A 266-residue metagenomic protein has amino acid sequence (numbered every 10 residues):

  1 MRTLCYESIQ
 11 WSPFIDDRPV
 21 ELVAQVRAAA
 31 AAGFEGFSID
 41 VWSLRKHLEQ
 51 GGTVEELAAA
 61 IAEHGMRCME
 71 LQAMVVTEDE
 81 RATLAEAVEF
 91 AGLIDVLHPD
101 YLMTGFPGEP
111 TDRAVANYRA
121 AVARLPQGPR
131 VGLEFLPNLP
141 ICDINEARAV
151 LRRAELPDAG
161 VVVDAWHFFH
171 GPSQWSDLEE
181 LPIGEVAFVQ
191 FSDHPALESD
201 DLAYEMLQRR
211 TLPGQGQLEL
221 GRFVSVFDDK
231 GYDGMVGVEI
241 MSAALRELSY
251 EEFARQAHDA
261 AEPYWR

Functional and structural regions predicted by a protein language model:
M1-V96, L156-G160, H258-R266: N-terminal pre-domain/capping segments
P13-P19, D40-T53, V75-T83, P107-A114 (+4 more regions): Acidic-and-aromatic substrate-binding clefts and catalytic sites of carbohydrate-active enzymes
L22-A29, V54-A58, A87-A91, V115-A123 (+5 more regions): Generic structural signal for well-ordered alpha-helices, preferentially at hydrophobic/aromatic core positions
R27, A60-C68, A73, T77-G160 (+2 more regions): Active-site acidic/histidine proton-transfer and metal-coordination neighborhood in alpha/beta enzyme cores
A29, F37, I61, I94 (+7 more regions): Conserved, mostly hydrophobic/aromatic
F34, V96-P99, V186, Y232-D233: A structural motif
F37, A120-Q217: Acidic/histidine-rich catalytic cores of soluble enzymes
